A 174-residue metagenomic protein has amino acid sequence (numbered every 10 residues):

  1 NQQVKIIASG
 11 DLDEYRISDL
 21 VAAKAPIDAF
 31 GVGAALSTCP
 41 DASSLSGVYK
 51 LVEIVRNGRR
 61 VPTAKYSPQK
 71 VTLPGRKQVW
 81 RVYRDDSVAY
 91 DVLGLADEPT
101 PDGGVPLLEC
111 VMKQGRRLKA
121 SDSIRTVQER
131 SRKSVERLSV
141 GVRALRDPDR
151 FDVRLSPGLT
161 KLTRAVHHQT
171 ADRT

Functional and structural regions predicted by a protein language model:
Q2-V4, L12-T174: Gly/Ser/Thr/Ala-enriched C-terminal appendages of enzymes
I7: Contiguous mid-protein beta-loop-alpha structural module that forms a pocket-lining wall or clamp of enzyme active
